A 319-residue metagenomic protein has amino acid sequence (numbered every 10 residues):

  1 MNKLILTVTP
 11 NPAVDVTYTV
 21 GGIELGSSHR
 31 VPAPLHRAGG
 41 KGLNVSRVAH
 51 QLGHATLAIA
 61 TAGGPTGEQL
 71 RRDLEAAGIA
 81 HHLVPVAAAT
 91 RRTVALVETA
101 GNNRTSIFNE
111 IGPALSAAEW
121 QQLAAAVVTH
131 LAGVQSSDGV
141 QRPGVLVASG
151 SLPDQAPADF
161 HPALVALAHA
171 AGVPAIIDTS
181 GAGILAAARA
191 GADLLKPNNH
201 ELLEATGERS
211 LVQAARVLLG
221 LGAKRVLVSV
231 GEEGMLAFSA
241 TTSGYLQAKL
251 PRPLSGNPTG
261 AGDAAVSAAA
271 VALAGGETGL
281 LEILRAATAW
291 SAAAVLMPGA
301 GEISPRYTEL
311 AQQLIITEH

Functional and structural regions predicted by a protein language model:
M1-I59, E68-Q69, A248, R252-L254 (+1 more regions): Glycine-rich phosphate/adenosyl-contacting loop at the front of the ribokinase-like
L4-L6, S106, G144-V145, R225: Structural motif
I5, A55-L57, H81, A175 (+1 more regions): Hydrophobic anchor at the start of a short beta-strand that flanks the dinucleotide cofactor-binding loop
R47, R92-L96, G234-F238: Short beta-strand scaffold segments in enzyme catalytic cores
Q51-G144, A311-H319: Conserved N-terminal subdomain of the carbohydrate kinase-like
I107-N109, P143-G150, D178, K196-N199: Short beta-strands and strand-loop turn motifs
A158-Y245: Conserved phosphate/ATP/ADP-binding segment of small-molecule kinases
L185, L211-H319: Conserved phosphate-binding/catalytic region of the ribokinase-like
